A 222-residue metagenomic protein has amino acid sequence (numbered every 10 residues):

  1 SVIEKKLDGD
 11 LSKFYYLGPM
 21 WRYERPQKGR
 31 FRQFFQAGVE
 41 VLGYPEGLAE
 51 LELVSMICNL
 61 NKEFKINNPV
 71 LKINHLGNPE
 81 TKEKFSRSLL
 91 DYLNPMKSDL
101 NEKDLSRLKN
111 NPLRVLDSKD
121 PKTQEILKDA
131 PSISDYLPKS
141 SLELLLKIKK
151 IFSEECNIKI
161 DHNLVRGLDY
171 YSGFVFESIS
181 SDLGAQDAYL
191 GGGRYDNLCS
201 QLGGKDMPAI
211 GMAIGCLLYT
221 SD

Functional and structural regions predicted by a protein language model:
S1-S221: TRNA-recognition modules of translation machinery and tRNA-sensing kinases, especially anticodon-binding
